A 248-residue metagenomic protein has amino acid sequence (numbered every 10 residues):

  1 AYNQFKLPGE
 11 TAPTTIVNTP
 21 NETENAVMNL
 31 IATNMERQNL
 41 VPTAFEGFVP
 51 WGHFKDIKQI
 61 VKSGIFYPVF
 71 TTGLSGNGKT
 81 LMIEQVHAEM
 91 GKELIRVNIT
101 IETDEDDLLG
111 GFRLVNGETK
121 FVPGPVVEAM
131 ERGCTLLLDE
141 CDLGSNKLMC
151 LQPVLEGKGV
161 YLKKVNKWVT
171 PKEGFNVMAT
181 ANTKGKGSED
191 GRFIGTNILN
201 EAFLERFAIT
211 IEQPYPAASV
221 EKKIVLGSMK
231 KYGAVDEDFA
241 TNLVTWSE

Functional and structural regions predicted by a protein language model:
Y2-T23: Charged low-complexity interaction tracts in eukaryotic proteins
F5-K6, N21, Q59, G110 (+1 more regions): Low-complexity, compositionally biased segments
N25-A234: AAA+ P-loop NTPase catalytic core and its hallmark functional loops
D238-E248: Short conserved motifs of the RecA-like P-loop NTPase core
